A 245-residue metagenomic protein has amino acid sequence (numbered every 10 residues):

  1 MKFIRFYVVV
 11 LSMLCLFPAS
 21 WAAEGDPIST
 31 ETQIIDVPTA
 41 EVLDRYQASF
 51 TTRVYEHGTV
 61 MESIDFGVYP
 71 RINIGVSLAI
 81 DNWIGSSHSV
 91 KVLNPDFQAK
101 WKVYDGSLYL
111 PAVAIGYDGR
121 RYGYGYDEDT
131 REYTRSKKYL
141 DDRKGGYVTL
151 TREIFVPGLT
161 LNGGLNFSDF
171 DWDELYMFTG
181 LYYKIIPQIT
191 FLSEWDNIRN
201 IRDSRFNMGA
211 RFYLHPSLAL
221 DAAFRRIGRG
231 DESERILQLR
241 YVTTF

Functional and structural regions predicted by a protein language model:
M1-E31: Cleavable N-terminal export/targeting peptides
A22-L161, L165-S168, Y182-T190, E194-I201 (+1 more regions): Transmembrane beta-barrel domains of Gram-negative outer membranes and organellar outer membranes
D173-E174, R202: Generic helix N-cap/helix-start motif at coil->alpha-helix transitions
